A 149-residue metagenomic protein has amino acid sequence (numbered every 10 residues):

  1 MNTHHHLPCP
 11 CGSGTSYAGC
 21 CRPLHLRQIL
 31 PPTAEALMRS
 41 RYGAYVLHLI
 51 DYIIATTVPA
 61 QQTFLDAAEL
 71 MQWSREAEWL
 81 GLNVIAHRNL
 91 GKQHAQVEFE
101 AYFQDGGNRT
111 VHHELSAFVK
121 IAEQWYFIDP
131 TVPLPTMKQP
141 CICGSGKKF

Functional and structural regions predicted by a protein language model:
M1-S40: Short, low-complexity N-terminal intrinsically disordered segments enriched in polar/charged residues
H4-L7, G106-V111: Short, charge-rich, low-complexity alpha-helical interaction segments
H5-T15, T136-K147: Short Cys/His-rich zinc-binding micro-motifs
P31, G107-R109, T136-C141: A short, polar/proline- and glycine-enriched secondary-structure boundary/capping micro-motif
R41, Y45-Y52: Short helix-adjacent coil turns
A55-V84: Short solvent-exposed beta->alpha transition segments
S74-R109: Surface-exposed, charged secondary-structure patches
T110-M137: Short beta-strand edge/turn micro-motifs at domain boundaries
